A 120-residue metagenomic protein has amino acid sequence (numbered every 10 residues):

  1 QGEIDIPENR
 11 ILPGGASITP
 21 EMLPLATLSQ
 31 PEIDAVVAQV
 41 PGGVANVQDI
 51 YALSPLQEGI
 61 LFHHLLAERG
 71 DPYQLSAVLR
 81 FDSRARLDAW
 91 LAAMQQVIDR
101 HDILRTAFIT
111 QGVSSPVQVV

Functional and structural regions predicted by a protein language model:
Q1-E3, P7, G43-V120: Acyl-group handoff/entry surfaces in thioester-processing enzymes
G2-Y51: Flexible, low-complexity inter-domain linkers and amphipathic docking helices that mediate domain-domain
